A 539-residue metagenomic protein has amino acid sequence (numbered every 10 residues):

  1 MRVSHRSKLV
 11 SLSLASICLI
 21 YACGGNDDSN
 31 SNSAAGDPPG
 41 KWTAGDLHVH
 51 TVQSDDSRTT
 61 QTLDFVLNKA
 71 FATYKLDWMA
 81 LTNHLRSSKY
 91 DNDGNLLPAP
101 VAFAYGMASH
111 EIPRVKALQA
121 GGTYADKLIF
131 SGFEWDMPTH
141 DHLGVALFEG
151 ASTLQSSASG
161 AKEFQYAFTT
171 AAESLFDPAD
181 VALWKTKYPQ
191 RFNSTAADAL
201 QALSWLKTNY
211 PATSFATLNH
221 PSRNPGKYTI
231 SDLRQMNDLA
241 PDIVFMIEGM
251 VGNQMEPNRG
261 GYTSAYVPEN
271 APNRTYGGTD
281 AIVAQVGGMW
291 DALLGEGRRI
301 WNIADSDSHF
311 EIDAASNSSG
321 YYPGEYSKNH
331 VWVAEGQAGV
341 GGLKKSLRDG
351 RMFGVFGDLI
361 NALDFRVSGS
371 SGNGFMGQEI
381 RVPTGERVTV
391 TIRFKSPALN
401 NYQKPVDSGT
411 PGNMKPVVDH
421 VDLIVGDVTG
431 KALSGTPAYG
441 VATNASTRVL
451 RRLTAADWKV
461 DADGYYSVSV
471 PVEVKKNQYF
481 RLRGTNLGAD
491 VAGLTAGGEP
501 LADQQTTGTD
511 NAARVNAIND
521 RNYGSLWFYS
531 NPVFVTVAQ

Functional and structural regions predicted by a protein language model:
M1-L12: Bacterial N-terminal signal peptides that target proteins for export
S11-S13, L19-T43: Bacterial Sec-dependent N-terminal signal peptides
A34-W42, S54, L63-V66, L206 (+2 more regions): C-terminal functional module detector
A35-Y228, R234, A284-Q285, D305 (+3 more regions): A metal-dependent hydrolase metal-coordination microenvironment
S54, F176, D180-G320, P416-T436 (+1 more regions): Domain-core and long-helix interface of multi-subunit machines
Y105, G150-A167, L233-Q254, Y322-G341: Acidic, His- and aromatic-enriched active-site or binding-groove loops in soluble protein domains that engage sugars
T153, E256-P257, D490-A492: Substrate-binding/catalytic groove segments of enzymes that remodel or degrade extracellular structural polymers
